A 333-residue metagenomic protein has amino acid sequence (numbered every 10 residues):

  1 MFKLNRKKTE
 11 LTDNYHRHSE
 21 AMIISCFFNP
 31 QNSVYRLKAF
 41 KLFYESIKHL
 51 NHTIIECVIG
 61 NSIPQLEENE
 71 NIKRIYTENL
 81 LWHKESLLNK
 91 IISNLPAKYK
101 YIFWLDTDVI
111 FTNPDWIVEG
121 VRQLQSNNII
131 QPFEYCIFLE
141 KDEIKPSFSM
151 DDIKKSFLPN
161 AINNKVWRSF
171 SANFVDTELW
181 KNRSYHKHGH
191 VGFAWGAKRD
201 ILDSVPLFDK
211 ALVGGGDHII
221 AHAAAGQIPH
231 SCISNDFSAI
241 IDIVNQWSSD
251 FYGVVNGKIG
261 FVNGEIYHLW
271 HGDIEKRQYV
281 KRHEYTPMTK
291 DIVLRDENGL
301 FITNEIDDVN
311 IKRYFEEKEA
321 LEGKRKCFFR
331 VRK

Functional and structural regions predicted by a protein language model:
M1-H18, N29-R36, F43, A211-K333: C-terminal catalytic/acceptor-binding lobe
S19-S25, I47-I54: Hydrophobic targeting segments
C26, I130-Y135, V262, L269: Short glycine/serine/threonine-enriched helix-capping/active-site loop that flanks the nucleotide-sugar donor pocket
N32-V34, G60-L66, E140: Short, charged/polar "capping" segments at the starts of alpha-helices and the immediately preceding loops
R36-H52: Short, acidic, metal-binding catalytic loop of nucleotide-sugar glycosyltransferases
V58-Y99: Active-site-proximal specificity loops/subdomain of glycosyltransferases
Y99-T112: Short beta-strand-to-loop acidic/aromatic patch adjacent to the donor-nucleotide binding site
T112-G215, A221-G226: Conserved catalytic core of nucleotide-sugar-dependent glycosyltransferases
